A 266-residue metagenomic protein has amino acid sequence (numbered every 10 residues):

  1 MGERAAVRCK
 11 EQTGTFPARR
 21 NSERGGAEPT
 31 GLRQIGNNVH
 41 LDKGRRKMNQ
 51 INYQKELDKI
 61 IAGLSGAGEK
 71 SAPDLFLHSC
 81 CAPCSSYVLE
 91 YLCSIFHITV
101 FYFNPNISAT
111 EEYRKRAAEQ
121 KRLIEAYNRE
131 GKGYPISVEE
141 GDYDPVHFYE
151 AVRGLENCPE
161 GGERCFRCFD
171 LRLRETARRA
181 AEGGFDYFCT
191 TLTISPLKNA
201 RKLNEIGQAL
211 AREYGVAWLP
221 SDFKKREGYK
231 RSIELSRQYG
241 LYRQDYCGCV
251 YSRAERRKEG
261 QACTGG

Functional and structural regions predicted by a protein language model:
G2-A5, G14, G25-G26, G31 (+2 more regions): Residue-identity detector for glycine
R20-N21: Intrinsic disorder/low-complexity segments
R33-Y87, I95-G266: Nucleotide-activated chemistry modules centered on ATP-dependent adenylation/adenylyltransferase
L92: Aromatic pocket-lining residues of Rossmann-like dinucleotide-binding sites
